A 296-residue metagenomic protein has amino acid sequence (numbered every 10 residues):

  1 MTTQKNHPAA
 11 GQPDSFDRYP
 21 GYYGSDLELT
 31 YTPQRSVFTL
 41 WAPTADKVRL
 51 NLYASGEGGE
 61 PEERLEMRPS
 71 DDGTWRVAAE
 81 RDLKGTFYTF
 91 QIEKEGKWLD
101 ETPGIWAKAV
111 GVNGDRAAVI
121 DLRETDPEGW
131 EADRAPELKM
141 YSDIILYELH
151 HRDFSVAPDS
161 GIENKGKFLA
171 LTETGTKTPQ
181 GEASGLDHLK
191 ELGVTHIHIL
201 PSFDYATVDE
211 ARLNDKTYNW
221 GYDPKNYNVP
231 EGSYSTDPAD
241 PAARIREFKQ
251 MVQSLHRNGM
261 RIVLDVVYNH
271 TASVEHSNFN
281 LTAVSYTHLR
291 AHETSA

Functional and structural regions predicted by a protein language model:
M1-P33, P69-G175: The feature marks proteins involved in alpha-glucan
Q34-F38: Structural beta-strand segments of beta-rich domains
A42-K47: Short proline/glycine-enriched turn/loop motifs at strand-loop junctions of beta-rich domains
Y147, I197, I262-L264: Hydrophobic faces of well-ordered beta-strands that scaffold small-molecule active sites in alpha/beta enzyme cores
V156-L169, L192-A243: Aromatic-lined carbohydrate-binding/catalytic grooves of carbohydrate-active enzymes
T176-H188: Short, acidic/polar
L189, L255-V266: Conserved beta-strand->loop/alpha-helix structural units within folded catalytic cores of enzymes with alpha/beta
T287-T294: Conserved small/polar residues in nucleotide/adenosyl-binding loops
